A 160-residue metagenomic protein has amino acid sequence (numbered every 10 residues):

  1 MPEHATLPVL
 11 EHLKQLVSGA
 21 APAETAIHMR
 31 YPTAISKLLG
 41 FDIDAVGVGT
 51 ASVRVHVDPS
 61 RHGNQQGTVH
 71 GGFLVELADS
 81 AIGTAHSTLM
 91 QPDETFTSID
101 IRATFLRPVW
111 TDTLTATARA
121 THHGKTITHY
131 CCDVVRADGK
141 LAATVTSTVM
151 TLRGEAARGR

Functional and structural regions predicted by a protein language model:
M1-R160: Terminal targeting signals and extreme-terminal segments of soluble enzymes
